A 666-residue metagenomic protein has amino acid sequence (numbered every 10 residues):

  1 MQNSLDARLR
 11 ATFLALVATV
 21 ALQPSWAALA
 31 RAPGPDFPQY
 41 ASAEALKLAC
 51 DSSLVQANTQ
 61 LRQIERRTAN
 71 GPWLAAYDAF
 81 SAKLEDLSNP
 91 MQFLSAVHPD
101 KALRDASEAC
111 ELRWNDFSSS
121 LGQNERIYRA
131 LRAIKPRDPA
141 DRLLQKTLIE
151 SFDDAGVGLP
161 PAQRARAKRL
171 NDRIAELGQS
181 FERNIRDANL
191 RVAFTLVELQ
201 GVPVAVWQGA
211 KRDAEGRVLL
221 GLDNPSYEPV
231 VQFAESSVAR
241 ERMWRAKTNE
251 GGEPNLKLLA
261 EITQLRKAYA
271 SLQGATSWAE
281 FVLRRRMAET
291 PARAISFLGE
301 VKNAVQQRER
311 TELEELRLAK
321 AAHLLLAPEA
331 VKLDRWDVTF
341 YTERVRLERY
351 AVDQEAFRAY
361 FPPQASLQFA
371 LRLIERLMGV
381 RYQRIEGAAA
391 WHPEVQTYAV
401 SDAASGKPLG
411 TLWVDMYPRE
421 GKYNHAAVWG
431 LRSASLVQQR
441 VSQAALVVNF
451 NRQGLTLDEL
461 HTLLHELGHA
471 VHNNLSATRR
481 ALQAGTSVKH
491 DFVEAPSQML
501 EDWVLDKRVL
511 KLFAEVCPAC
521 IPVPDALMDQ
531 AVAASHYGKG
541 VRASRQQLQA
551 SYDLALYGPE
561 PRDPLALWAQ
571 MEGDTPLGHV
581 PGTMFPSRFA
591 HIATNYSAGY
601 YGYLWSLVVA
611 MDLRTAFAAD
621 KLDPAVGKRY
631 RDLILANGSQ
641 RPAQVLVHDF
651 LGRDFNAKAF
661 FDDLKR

Functional and structural regions predicted by a protein language model:
Q2-F13: Bacterial N-terminal signal peptides that target proteins for export
A11-P24: Bacterial N-terminal signal peptides
W26-A45, S52, R217, E348 (+10 more regions): C-terminal, non-catalytic "cap/extension" segments appended to globular domains
W26-P203, F617: N-terminal helix-rich structural modules
A32-A45, Q92-C110, A133-R169, G221-L256 (+5 more regions): Short His/Asp/Glu-rich catalytic/ion-coordination signatures at enzyme active sites or charged loops
E44, L48-R62, A82, E108 (+24 more regions): A broad, structural surface signal
L144-K146, R183, A188-G221, L265 (+4 more regions): Active-site-proximal, well-structured secondary-structure segments within enzyme catalytic domains
F450-L464: Short pre-active-site segment immediately N-terminal to the catalytic Zn-binding motif
